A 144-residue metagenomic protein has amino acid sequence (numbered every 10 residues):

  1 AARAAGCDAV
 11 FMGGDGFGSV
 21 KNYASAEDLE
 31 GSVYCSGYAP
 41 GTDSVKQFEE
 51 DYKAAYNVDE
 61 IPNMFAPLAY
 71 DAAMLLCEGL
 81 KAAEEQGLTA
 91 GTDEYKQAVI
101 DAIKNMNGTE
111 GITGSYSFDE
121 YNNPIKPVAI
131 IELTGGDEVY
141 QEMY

Functional and structural regions predicted by a protein language model:
A1-Y144: Extracytosolic ligand-binding ectodomains
